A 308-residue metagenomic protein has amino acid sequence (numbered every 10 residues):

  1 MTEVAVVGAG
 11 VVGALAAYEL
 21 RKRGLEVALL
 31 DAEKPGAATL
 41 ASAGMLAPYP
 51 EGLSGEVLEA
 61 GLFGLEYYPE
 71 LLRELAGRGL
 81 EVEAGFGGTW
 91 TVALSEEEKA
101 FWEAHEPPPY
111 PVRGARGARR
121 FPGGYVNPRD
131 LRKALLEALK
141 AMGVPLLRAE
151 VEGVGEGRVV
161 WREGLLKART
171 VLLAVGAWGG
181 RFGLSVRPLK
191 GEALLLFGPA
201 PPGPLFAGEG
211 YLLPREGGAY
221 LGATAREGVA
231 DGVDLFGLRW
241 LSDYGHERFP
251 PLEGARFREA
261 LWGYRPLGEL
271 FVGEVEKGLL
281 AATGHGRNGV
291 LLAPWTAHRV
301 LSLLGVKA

Functional and structural regions predicted by a protein language model:
T2-A28: N-terminal Rossmann-like FAD-binding beta1-loop-alpha1 element of flavoenzymes
A5-V7, L166-W178, A297: Short hydrophobic core segments
L15-E19, M45, E83, L173-K277: Active-site substrate-recognition segment that forms the wall of the catalytic cavity or substrate channel
K22-A41: Glycine-rich FAD pyrophosphate-binding loop
G44-G117: Dinucleotide-binding Rossmann-like beta1-alpha1 core, especially the glycine-rich loop that anchors the ADP
G52-L53, L80-T91, E106-M142, R148 (+2 more regions): Helix-loop-beta segment of a Rossmann-like dinucleotide-binding subdomain
P145-R158: A conserved short coil-to-beta-strand element within the FAD-binding core of flavoproteins
A255-A308: C-terminal catalytic lobe of FAD-dependent flavoproteins
